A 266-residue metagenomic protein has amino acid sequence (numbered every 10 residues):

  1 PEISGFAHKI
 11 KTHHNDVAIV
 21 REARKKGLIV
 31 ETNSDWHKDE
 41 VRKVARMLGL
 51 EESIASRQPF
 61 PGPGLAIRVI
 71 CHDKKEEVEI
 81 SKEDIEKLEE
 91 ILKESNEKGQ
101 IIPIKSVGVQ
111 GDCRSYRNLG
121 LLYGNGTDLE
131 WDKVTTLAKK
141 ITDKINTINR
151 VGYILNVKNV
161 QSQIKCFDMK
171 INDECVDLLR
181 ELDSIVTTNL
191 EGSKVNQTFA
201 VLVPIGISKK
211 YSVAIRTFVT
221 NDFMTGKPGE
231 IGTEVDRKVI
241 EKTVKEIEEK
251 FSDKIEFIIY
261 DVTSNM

Functional and structural regions predicted by a protein language model:
P1-M266: ATP/NTP-dependent adenylation/nucleotidyl-transfer catalytic domains that generate, transfer, or process NMP-activated
